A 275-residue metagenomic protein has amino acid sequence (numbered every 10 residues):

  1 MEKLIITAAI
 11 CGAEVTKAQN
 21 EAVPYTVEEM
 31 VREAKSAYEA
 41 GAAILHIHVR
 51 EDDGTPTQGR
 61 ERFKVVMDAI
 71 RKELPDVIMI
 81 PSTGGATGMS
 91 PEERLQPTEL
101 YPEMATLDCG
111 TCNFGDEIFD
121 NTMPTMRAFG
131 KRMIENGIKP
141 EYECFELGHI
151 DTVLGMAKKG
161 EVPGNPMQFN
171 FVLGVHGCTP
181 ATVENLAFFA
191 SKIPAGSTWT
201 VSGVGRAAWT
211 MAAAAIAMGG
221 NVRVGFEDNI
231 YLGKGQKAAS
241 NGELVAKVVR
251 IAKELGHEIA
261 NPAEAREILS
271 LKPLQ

Functional and structural regions predicted by a protein language model:
M1-A22, T106-N113: N-terminal small/glycine-rich loop or linker at the start of catalytic domains across soluble metabolic enzymes
E2, A8, T55-P81, A128-E135 (+2 more regions): Alpha-helix-loop-beta-strand connector modules within alpha/beta enzyme cores
A18, A43-V66, F114, F171-L173 (+1 more regions): Glycine-rich, proline-tolerant flexible connector loops at the mouths of alpha/beta enzymes
V27, T57-N121: Active-site beta->alpha loop and helix N-cap motifs at the rims of alpha/beta catalytic domains
M30, A37, H48, A105 (+4 more regions): Conserved, mostly hydrophobic/aromatic
A42-D52, M79-T83, E143, A265: Short beta-strand segments at enzyme active-site cores
M104-E227, A238-A239, E243: Catalytic alpha/beta core domains of metabolic enzymes, predominantly
A246, R250-Q275: Mid-to-C-terminal alpha-helical segments outside catalytic/metal-binding sites
